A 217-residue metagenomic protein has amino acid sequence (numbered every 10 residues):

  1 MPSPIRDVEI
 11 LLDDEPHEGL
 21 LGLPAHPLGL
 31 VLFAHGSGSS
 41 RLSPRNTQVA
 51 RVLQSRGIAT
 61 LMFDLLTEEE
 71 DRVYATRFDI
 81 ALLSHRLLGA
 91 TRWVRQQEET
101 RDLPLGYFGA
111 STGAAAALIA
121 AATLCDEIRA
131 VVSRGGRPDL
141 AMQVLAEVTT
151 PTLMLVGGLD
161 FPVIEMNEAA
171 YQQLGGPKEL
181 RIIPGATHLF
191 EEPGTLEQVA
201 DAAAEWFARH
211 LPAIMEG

Functional and structural regions predicted by a protein language model:
D7-L103, L189-V199: Serine-hydrolase catalytic machinery in alpha/beta-hydrolase-like enzymes
G106-G109, R134: Short beta-strand immediately N-terminal to the catalytic nucleophile in serine-hydrolase-like folds
G109-A117: Gly/Ala-rich beta-loop-alpha elbow adjacent to hydrolase catalytic centers
D126-P138: A conserved short beta-strand
V148, M154-V156: Short beta-strand/loop motif that positions the catalytic acidic residue of the alpha/beta-hydrolase fold
F161-M166: Conserved alpha/beta-hydrolase "acid-adjacent" motif
L174-L189: Catalytic histidine neighborhood in serine/cysteine hydrolases with alpha/beta-hydrolase-type architecture
G194-G217: Catalytic active-site module of serine/aspartate enzymes centered on a nucleophile-bearing elbow/loop
